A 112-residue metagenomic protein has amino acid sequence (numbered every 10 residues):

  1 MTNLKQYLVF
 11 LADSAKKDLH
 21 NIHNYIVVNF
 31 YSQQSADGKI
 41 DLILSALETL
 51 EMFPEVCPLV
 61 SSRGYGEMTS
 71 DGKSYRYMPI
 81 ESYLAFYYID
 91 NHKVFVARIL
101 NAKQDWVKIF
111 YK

Functional and structural regions predicted by a protein language model:
M1-G72, Y111: Basic, Lys/Arg-enriched alpha-helical interface segments
T2, Y75-K112: Enriched for short, Lys/Arg-rich terminal
